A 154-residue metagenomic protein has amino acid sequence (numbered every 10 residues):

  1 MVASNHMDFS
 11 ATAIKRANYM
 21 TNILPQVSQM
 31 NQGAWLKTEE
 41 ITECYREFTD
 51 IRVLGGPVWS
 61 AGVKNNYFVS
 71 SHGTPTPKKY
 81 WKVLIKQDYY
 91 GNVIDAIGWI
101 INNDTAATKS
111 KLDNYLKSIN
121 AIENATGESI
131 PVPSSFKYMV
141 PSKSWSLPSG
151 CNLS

Functional and structural regions predicted by a protein language model:
M1-S154: Domain-level detector of nuclease and nuclease-like folds in predominantly extracellular/periplasmic contexts
